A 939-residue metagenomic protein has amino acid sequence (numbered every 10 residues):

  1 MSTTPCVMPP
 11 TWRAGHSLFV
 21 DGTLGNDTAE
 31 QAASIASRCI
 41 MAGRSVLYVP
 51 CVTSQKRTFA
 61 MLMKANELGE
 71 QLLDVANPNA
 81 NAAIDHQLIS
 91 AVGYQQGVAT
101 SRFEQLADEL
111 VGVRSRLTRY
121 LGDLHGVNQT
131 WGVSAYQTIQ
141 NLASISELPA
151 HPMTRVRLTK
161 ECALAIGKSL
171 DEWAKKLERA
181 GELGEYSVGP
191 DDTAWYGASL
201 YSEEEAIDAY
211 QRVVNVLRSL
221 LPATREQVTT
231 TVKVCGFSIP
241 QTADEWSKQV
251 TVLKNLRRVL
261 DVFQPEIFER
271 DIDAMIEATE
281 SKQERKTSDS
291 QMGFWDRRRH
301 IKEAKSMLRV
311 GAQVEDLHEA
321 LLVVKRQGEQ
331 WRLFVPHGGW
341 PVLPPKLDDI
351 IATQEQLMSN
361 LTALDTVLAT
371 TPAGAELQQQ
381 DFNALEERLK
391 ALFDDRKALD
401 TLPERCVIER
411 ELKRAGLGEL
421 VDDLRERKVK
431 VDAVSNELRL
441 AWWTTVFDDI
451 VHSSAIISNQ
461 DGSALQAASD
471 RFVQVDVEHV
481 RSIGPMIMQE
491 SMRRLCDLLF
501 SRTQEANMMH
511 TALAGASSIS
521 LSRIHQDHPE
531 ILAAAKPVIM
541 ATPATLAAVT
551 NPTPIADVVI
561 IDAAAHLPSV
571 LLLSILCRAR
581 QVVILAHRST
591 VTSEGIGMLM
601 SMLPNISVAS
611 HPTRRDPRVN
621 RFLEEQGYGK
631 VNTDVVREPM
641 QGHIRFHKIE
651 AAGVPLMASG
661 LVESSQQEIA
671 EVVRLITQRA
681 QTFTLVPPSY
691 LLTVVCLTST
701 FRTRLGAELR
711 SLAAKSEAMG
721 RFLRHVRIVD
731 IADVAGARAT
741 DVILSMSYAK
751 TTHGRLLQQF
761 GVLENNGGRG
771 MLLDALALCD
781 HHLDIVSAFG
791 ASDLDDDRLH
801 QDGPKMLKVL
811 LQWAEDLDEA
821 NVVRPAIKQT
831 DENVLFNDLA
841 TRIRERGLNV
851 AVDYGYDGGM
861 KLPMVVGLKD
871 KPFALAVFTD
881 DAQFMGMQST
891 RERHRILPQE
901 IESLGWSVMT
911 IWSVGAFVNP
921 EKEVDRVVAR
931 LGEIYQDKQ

Functional and structural regions predicted by a protein language model:
M1-A14, Y94-G97, M508-G515, W813-D831: Pre-P-loop entry segment of helicase/translocase ATPase cores
M1-P10, L24, D171-A174, A180-L183 (+5 more regions): Conserved helicase NTPase catalytic core signature
M8-R13, S17-D21, N26-Y94, W331 (+5 more regions): ASCE P-loop NTPase helicase motor core
E70, N79-A82, I89-V434: Charged C-terminal transducer/switch regions of large nucleotide-driven machines
E594-S607, L623-E624, Y628, I644 (+2 more regions): Helicase C-terminal subdomain and adjacent C-terminal extension
V608-K648, T682-F683, D797: Coupling/hinge elements of helicase-like and P-loop NTPase modules
Q641, G653-D784, G847, A851-M860: Core RecA-like ATPase module of SF1/SF2 helicases and allied nucleic-acid translocases
V865-P898, E902, W912, A916: Short beta-strand-loop-alpha-helix junction that forms the active-site gateway of nucleic-acid-processing nucleases
